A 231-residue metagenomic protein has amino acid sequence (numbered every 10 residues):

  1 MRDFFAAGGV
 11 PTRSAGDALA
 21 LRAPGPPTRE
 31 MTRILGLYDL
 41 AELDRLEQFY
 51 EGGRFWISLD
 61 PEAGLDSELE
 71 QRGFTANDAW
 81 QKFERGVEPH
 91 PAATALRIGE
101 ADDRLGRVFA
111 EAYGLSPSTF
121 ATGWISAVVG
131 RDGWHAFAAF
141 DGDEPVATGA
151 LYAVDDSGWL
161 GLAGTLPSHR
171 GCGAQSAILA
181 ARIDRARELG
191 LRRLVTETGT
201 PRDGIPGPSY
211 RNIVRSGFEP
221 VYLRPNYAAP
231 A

Functional and structural regions predicted by a protein language model:
M1-E51: N-terminal charged segments
F4-G16, E51-R54, N77-W80, V128-F137 (+2 more regions): A short helix-loop-beta-strand connector motif used in the catalytic cores of GNAT acetyltransferases and, in some
P11-G16, P61-R72, G133-A147: Conserved beta-hairpin
P27-Y38, D156-P167, N226: Conserved acetyl-CoA binding element of GNAT-fold acetyltransferases
T32-A41, W80, P89-G123, A127 (+1 more regions): Short amphipathic alpha-helix that is part of the acyltransferase structural core
L37-D102, T196-E197, R202, P206-V214 (+1 more regions): Acyl-donor-binding surface of acyltransferase catalytic domains
A41-E47, L162-T165, G171-E188, R211 (+1 more regions): Conserved acetyl-CoA-binding loop-helix of GNAT-fold acetyltransferases
S116-S168: A conserved beta-strand-loop-helix scaffold within acyl/acetyltransferase catalytic domains
